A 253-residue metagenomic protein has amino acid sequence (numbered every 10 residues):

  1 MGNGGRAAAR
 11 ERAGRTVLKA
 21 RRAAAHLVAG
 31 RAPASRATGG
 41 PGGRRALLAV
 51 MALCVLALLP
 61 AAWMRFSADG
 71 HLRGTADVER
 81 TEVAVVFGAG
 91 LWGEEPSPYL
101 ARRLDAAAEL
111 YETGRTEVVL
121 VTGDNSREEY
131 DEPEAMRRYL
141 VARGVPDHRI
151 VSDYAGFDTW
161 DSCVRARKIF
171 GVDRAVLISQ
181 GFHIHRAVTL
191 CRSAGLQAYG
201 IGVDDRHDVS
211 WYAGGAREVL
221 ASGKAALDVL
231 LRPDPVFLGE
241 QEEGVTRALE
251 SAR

Functional and structural regions predicted by a protein language model:
M1-G39, V245, A252-R253: Actinobacteria-biased recognition of intrinsically disordered, low-complexity terminal regions
G2-R10, G14-L18, R22, W63-A216: A structural signal for short, hydrophobic/glycine-enriched beta-strand patches
A24-A25, F182, D234-P235: Intrinsically disordered, low-complexity regions
A25, G30-T75: N-terminal type II signal-anchor transmembrane helix that functions as the membrane-insertion/stop-transfer segment
G144, A194-L196, S222-A225, E243-L249: Short, highly charged low-complexity linear segments
G215-D234: A transmembrane-helix-recognition feature enriched in membrane-embedded lipid enzymes and envelope glyco-/phospholipid
P233-R253: Short linear elements at protein peripheries
